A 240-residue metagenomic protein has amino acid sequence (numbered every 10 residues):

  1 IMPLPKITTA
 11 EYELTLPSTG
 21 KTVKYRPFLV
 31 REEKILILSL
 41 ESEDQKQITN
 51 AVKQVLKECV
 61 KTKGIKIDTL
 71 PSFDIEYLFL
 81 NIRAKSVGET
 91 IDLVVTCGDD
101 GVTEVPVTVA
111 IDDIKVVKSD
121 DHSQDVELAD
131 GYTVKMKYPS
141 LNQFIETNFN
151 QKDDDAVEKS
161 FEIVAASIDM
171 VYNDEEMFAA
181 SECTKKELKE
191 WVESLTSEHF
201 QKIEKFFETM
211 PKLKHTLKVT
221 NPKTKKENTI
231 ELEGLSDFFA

Functional and structural regions predicted by a protein language model:
M2-A240: Long C-terminal interaction/binding lobes of large macromolecular proteins
